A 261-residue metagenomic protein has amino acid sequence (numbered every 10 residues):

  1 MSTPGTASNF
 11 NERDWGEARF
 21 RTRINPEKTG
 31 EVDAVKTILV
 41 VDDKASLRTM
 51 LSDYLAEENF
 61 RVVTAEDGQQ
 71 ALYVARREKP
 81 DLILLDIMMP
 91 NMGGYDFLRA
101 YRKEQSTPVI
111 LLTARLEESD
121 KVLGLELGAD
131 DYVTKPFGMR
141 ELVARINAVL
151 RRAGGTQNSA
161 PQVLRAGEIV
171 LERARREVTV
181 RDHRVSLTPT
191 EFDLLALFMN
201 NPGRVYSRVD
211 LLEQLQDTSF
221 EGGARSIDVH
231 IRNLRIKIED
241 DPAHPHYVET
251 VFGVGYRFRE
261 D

Functional and structural regions predicted by a protein language model:
K36-T37, A148-V205, V209: Short, Lys/Arg-enriched segments at the junction into DNA-binding effector domains of transcriptional regulators
T49-E57: Charged docking surfaces used in two-component/phosphorelay signaling
N59-E66, V74: Short hydrophobic/Thr-rich beta-strand motif most characteristic of the beta2 strand and flanking loop of CheY-like
D67-Q70, G93-D96: Acidic catalytic/metal-coordinating carboxylates
E78-L84: Active-site beta3 strand of CheY-like receiver
M89: Receiver (REC) domain active-site loop signature in two-component systems and cognate sites in sensor histidine kinases
R99, K103, P108-R165: Basic, amphipathic DNA-recognition helix from helix-turn-helix-like DNA-binding domains
P161-V163, S186, V229-I231, R235-D261: DNA-binding patch around the recognition helix
